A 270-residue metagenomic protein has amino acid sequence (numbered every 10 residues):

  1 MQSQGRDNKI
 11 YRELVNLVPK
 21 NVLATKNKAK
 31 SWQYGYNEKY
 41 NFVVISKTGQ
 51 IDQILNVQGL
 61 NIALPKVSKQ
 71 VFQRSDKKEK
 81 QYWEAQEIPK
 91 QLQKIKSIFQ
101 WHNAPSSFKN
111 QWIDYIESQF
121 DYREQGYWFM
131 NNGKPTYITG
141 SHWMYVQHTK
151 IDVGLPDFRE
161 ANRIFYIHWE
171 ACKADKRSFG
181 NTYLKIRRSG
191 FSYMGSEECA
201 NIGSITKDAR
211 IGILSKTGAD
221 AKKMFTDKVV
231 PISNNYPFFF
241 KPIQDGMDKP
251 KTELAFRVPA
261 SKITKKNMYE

Functional and structural regions predicted by a protein language model:
M1-E270: Phosphate/NTP-binding elements of NTP-utilizing enzymes
